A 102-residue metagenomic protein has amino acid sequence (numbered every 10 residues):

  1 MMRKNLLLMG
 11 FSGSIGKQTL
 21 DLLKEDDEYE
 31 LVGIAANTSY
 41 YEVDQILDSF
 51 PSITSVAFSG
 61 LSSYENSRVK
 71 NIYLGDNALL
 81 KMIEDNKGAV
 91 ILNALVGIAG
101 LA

Functional and structural regions predicted by a protein language model:
M1-I98: N-terminal glycine-/serine-/threonine-rich beta1-alpha1-beta2 phosphate-ribose binding loop of Rossmann-like
L101-A102: Glycine-rich phosphate-binding loop at the start of an alpha helix
